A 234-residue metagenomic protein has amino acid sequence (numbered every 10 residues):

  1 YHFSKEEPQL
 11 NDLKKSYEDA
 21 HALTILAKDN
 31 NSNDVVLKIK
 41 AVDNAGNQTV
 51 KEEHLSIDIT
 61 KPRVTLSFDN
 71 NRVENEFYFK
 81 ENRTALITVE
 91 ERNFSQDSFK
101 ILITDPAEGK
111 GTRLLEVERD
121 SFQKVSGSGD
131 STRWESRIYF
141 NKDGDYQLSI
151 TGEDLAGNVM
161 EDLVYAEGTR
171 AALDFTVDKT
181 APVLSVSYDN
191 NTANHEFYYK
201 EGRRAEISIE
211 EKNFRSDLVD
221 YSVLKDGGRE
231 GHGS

Functional and structural regions predicted by a protein language model:
Y1-S16, S95-G109, L115, Y188 (+1 more regions): Change to "...patches in solvent-exposed regions of secreted, membrane-anchored, or virion-exposed structural
L13-T24, Q123-R137, S234: Aromatic sugar-binding surface patches on proteins that engage polysaccharides or sugar-phosphate polymers
L23-D34, I138-D145: Surface-exposed, short loops/turns at beta-strand junctions within beta-sandwich domains
D43, E53-D69, D154, Y165-P182: Flexible, low-complexity linkers/stalks enriched in Thr/Pro that connect modular domains
D43, I87-F94, D105, D154 (+1 more regions): Extracellular acidic, Ser/Thr/Pro-rich low-complexity tracts
Q48-V50, V159-E161: A structural signal for beta-strand boundary/capping segments at domain termini and interdomain linkers
V73-N82, T192-R203: Short, solvent-exposed loop/linker segments at the N-terminal edge of repeated beta-sheet extracellular domains
